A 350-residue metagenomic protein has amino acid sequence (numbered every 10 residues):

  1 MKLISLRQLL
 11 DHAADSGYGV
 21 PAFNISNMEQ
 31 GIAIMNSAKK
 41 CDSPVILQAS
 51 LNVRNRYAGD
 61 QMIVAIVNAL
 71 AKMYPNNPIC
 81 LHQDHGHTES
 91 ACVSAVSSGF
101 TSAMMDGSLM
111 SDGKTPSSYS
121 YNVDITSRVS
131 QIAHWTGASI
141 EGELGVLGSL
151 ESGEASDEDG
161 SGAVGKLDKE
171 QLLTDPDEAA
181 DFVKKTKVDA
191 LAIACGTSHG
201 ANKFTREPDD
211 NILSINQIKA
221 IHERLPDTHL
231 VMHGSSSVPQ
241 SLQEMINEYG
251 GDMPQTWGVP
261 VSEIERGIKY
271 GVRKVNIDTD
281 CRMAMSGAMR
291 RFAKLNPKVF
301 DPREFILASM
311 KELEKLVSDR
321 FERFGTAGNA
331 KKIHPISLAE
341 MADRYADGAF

Functional and structural regions predicted by a protein language model:
I4-H12, M28-V53, D60-C80, H85-H229 (+4 more regions): Alpha/beta enzyme core
S5-P21, V299: Generic N-terminal amphipathic, Lys/Arg-enriched alpha-helix
G19-A22, P78-C80: Short active-site oxyanion
S43, L47-A49, R54-Y57, I264 (+3 more regions): Shared catalytic-loop signature of beta/alpha-barrel
L230-M232, G251-Q255, R273-T279: Short, glycine/charged-rich beta-strand-loop motifs at protein surfaces that mediate ligand recognition and catalysis
M232-V238: Short catalytic/ligand-gating loop segments at beta-alpha or beta-beta junctions within enzyme catalytic domains
G287-F350: Extended, intrinsically disordered, low-complexity segments
